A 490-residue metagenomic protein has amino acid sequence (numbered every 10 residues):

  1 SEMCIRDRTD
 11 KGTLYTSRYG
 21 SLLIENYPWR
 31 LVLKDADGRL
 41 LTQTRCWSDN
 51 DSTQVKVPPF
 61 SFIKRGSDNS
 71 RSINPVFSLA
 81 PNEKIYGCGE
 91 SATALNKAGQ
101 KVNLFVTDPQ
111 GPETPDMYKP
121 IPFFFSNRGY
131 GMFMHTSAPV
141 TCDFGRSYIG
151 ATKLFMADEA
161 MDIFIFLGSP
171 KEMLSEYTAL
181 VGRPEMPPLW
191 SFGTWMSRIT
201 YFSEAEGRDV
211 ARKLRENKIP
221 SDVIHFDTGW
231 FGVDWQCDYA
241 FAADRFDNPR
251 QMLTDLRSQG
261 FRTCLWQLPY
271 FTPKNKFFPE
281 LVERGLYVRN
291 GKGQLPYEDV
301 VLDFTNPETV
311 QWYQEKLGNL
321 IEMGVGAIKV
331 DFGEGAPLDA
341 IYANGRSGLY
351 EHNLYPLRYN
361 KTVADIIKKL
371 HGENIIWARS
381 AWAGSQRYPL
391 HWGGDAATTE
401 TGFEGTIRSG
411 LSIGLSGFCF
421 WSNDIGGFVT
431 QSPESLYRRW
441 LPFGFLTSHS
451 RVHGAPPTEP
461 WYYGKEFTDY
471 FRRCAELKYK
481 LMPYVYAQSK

Functional and structural regions predicted by a protein language model:
E2-I5, V363: Short, small-residue-biased leader/transition segments that mark boundaries at the very start of proteins
R6-R18, G66-S67, N74-V76, A94-G99 (+4 more regions): Aromatic/His-enriched, Gly/Pro-containing loop or helix-boundary segments that lie immediately adjacent to catalytic
R8-P188, R198-I199, E204-A205, A211-E216: Catalytic and substrate-binding clefts that recognize carbohydrates or anionic sugar/phosphate headgroups
Q43, P220-F471: Aromatic- and carboxylate-enriched substrate-binding clefts and catalytic-loop regions of carbohydrate-active enzymes
E176, D209, W312-K316, R358 (+2 more regions): A non-catalytic, amphipathic alpha-helix used as a structural packing/dimerization or gating element in enzyme scaffolds
S197-Y201, G207-N217, D222, F226 (+1 more regions): C-terminal substrate/ligand-recognition segments
K213, D255, T362, I366 (+2 more regions): Amphipathic alpha-helical segments that form well-ordered structural scaffolds and often line/cohere around active
T458-K490: Glycan-recognition and catalytic regions of carbohydrate-active enzymes
